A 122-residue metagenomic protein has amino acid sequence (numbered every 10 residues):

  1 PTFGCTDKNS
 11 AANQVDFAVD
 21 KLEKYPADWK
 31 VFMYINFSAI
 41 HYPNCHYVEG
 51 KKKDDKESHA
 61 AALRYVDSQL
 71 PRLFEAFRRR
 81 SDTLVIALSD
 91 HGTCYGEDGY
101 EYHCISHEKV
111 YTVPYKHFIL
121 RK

Functional and structural regions predicted by a protein language model:
P1-K122: Catalytic domains that recognize anionic headgroups
